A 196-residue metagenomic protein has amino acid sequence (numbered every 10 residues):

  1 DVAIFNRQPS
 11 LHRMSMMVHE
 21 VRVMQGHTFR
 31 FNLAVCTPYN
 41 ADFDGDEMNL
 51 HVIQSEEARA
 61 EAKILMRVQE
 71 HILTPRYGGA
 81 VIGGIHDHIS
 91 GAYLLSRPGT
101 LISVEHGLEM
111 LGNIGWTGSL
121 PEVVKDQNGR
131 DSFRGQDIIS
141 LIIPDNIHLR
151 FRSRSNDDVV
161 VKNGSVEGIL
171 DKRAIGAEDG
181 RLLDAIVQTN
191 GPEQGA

Functional and structural regions predicted by a protein language model:
D1-M17: Extended, highly charged
H19-A196: Feature marking long nucleic-acid-engaging regions of large polymerase/nuclease enzymes
